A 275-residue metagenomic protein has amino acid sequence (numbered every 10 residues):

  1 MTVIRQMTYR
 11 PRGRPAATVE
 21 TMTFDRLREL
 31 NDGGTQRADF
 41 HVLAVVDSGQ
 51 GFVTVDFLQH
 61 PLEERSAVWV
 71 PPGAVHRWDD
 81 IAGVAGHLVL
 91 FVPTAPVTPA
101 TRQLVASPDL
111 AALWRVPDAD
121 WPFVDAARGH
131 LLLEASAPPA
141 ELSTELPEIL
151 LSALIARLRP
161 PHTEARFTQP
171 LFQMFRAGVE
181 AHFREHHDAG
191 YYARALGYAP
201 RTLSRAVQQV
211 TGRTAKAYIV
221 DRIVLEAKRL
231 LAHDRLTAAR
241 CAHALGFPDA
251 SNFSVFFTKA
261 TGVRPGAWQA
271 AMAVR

Functional and structural regions predicted by a protein language model:
M1-E63: Generic protein-terminus/edge-of-domain signal
L62-V75: Conserved metal-binding segment of the jelly-roll/cupin
R65, L203, N252-F257: Short hydrophobic/aromatic patch on the recognition helix
G73-P96: Ligand-binding loop in jelly-roll beta-barrel domains
L104-P161, R176-A177: Amphipathic alpha-helical segments enriched in hydrophobic/aromatic residues interleaved with Lys/Arg
T163-L196, Y218-L236: A short, Lys/Arg-enriched amphipathic alpha-helix from helix-turn-helix/homeodomain DNA-binding modules
R201, S251, G266: Key DNA-contact positions within bacterial/archaeal DNA-binding proteins
Q209-A250, S254, A270-R275: Terminal helix-turn-helix DNA-binding modules in bacterial transcription factors
